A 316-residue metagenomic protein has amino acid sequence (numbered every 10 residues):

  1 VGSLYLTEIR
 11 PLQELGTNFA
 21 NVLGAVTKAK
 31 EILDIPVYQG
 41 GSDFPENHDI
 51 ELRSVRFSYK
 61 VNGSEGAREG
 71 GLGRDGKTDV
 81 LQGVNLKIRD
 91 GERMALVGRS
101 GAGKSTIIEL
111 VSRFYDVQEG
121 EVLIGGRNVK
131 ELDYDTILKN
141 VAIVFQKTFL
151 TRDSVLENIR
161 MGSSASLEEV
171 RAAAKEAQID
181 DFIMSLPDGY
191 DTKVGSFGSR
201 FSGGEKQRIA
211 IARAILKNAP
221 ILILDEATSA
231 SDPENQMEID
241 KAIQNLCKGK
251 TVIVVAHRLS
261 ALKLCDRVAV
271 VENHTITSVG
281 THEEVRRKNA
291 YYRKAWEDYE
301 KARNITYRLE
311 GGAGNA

Functional and structural regions predicted by a protein language model:
Y5-I32: Cytosolic ends of transmembrane helices, especially the final helix of ABC transmembrane type-1 domains
A20, D43-E46: Residue-level detector of secondary-structure boundary/capping sites
I32-I35, M161: Coiled-coil segment of the histidine kinase dimerization/signal-transmission module
I35-P36, Y115: Two-component histidine kinase transmitter core
Y38-G40: Active-site phosphate-binding and catalytic loops of NTP-dependent enzymes
P45-A316: ABC-type nucleotide-binding domain
